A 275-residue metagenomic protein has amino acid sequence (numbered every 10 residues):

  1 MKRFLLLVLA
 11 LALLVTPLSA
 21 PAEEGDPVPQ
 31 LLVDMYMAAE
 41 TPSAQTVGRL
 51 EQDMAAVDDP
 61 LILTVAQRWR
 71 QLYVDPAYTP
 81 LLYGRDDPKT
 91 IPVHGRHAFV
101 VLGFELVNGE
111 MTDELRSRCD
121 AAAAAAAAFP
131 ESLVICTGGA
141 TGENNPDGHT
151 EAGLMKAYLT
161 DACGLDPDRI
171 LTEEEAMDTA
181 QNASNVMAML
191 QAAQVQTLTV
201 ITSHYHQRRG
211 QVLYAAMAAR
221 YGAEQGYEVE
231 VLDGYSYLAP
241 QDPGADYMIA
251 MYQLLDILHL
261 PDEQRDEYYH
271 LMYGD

Functional and structural regions predicted by a protein language model:
K2-A10: Sec-dependent signal peptide recognition, specifically the positively charged N-region followed immediately by
L9, L13-P17: Hydrophobic core
P21-R96, N108, S184-D275: Extended hydrophobic blocks
F104-M111, E143-N144, T172: Surface-exposed cleft-lining segments at the edges of enzyme active sites
T112-P130: Histidine-anchored nucleotide/phosphate-binding helix
R118-A122, D147-L159, R209-A218: Short, solvent-exposed amphipathic alpha-helices that sit in or adjacent to ligand/effector-binding or catalytic
A127, E131-N144: Early exported N-terminus immediately downstream of N-terminal targeting peptides
L133-I135, A157-E175, A219-P240: A non-catalytic structural micro-motif
